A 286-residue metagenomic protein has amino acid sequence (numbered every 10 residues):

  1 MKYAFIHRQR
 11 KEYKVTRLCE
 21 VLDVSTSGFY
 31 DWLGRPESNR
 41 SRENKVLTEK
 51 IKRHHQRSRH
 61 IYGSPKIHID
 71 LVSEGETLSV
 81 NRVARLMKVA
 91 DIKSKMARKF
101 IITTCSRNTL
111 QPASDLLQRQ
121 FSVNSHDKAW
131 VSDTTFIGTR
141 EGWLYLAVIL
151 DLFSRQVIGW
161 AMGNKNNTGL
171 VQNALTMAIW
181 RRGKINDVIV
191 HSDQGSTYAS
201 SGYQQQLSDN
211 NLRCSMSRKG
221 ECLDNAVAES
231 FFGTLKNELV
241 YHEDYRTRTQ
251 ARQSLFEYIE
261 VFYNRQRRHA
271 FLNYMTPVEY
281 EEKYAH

Functional and structural regions predicted by a protein language model:
M1-H286: Charged DNA-binding/catalytic regions of mobile-element recombinases
